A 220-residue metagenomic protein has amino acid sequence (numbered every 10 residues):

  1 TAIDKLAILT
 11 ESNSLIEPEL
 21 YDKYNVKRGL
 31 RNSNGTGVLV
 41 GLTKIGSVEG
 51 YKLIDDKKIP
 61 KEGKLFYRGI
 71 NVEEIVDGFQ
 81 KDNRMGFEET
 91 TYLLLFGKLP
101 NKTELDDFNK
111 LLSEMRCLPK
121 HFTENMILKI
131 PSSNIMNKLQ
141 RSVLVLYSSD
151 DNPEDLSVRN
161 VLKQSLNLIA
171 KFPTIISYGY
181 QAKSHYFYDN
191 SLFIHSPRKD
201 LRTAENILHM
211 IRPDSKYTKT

Functional and structural regions predicted by a protein language model:
T1-T220: Hydrophobic alpha-helical bundle cores within soluble ligand-binding/oligomerization subdomains
